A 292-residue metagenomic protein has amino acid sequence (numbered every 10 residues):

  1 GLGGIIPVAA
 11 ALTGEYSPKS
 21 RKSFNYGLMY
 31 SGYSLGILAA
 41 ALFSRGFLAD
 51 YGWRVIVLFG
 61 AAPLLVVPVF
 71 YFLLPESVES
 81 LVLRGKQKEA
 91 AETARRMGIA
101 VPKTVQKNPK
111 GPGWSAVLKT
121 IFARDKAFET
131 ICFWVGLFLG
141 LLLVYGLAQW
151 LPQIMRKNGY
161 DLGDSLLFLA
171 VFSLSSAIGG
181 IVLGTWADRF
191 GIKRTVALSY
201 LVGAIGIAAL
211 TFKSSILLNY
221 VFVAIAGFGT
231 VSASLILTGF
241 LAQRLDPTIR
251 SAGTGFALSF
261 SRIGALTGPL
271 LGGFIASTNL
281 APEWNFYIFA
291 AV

Functional and structural regions predicted by a protein language model:
G1-S31: Cytoplasmic helix-loop-helix junction between adjacent transmembrane helices in 12-TM secondary transporters
R21-A49, P63-L64, L258-G268: Glycine-rich segments within core transmembrane alpha-helices of 12-TM secondary carriers
F43-A49, M155-R156, W186-A187, G272-L280: Interfacial helix-cap and linker-helix signal at transmembrane-aqueous boundaries of multi-pass secondary transporters
A49-A61, A276-A291: A membrane-interface helix-boundary motif in multi-pass transporters
L73-E129: Intracellular cytosolic loops and amphipathic helices of Major Facilitator Superfamily
F122-I181: Extracytoplasmic gate region of multi-pass secondary transporters
G180-G191: Helix-to-loop junctions at the C-terminal end of transmembrane segments in multipass secondary transporters
R194-A209: Structural signature of the two symmetry-related core transmembrane helices
